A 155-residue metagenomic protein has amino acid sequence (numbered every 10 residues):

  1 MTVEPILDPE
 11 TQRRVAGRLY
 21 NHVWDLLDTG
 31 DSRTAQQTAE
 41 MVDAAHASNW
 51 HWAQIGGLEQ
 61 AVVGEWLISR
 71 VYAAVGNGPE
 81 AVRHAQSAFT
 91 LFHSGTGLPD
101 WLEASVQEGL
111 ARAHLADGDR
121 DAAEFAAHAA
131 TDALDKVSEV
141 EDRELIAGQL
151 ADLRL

Functional and structural regions predicted by a protein language model:
T2-P5, A45-A53, Q86-S94, H128-E139: Amphipathic alpha-helical segments of tetratricopeptide repeats
E10-G17, A39, E59, W101 (+1 more regions): Residue signature of alpha-solenoid helical repeat architecture, marking inter-repeat boundaries and helix-start
Q12, L19-L26, A44-A45, E65 (+3 more regions): TPR repeat positional signature
V23, G30, N49, V62 (+3 more regions): Conserved small-residue packing positions in alpha-helical repeats and bundles
